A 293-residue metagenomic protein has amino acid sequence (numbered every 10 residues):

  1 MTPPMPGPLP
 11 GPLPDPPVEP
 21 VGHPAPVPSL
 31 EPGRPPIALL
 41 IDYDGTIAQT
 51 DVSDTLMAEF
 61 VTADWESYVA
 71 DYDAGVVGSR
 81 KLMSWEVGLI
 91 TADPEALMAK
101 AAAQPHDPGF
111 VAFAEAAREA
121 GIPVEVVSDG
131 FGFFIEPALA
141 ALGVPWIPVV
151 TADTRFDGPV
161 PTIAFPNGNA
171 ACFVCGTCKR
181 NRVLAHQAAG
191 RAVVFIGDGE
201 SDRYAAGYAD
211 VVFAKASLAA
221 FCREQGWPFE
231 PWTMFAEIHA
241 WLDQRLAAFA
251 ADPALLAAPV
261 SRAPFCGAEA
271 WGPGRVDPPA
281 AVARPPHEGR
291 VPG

Functional and structural regions predicted by a protein language model:
T2-P4, G109-P123, G130-G293: C-terminal cap/substrate-recognition subdomain and adjoining C-terminal extension of metal-dependent phosphatase-like
P4-P20: Intrinsically disordered, low-complexity proline-rich tandem-repeat tracts
E19-G88: Active-site neighborhood of HAD-like aspartate-dependent phosphohydrolases
L40-D42, V127, I196: Short hydrophobic segments within beta-strands
T46-I47, V127-D129: Ser/Thr-glycine-rich phosphate-binding loops at phosphate-binding pockets of nucleotides, nucleotide cofactors
D64-A70, P94-L97, W146: Short, surface-exposed acidic
Y72-D73, A101, Q187: Hydrophobic residues in alpha-helical segments
V77-A112, A120-I122: Metal-dependent phosphoesterase signature
